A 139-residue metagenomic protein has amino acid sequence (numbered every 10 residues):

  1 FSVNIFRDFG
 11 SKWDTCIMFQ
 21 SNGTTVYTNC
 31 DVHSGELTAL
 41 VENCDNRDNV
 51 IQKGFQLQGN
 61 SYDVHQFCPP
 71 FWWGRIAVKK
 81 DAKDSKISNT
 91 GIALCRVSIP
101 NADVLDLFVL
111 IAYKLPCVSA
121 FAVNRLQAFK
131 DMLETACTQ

Functional and structural regions predicted by a protein language model:
F1-Q139: Non-catalytic interaction/Regulatory regions outside core domains
